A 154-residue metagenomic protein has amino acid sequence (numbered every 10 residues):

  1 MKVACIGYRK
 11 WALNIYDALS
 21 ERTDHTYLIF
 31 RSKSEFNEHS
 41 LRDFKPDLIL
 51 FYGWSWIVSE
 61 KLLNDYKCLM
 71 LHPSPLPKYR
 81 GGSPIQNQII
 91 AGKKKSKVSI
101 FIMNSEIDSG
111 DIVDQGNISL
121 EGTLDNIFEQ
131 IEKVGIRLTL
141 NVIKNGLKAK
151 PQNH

Functional and structural regions predicted by a protein language model:
M1-H154: One-carbon transfer enzymes
